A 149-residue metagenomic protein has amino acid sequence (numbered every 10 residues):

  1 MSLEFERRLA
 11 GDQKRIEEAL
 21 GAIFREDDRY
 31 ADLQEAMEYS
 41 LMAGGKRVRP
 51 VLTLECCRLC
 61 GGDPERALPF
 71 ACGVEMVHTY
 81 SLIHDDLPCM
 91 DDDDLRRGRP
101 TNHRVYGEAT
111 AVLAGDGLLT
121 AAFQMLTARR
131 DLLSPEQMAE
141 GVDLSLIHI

Functional and structural regions predicted by a protein language model:
M1-A71, V77, I83, M90-D91 (+1 more regions): Conserved N-terminal diphosphate/IPP-binding helix and adjacent helical/loop segment of trans-prenyltransferase domains
K14-E17, A139-D143: Hydrophobic core segments within long, regular secondary-structure runs in both alpha- and beta-rich folds
E65-L68, E136, D143: Short, solvent-exposed positions on alpha-helices
D92-G117: Divalent-cation-assisted or electrostatically stabilized phosphate/pyrophosphate-binding catalytic cores
M125-G141: Inter-helical turn/loop segments and adjacent helix faces that build the functional surface of alpha-helical bundle
I147-I149: Conserved small/polar residues in nucleotide/adenosyl-binding loops
